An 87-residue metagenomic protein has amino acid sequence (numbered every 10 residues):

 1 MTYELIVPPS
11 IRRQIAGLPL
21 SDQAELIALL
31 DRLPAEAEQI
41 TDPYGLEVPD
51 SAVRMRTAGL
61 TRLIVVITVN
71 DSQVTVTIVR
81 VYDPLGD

Functional and structural regions predicted by a protein language model:
M1-L30: Arg/Lys-rich, positively charged N-terminal/basic patches that mediate binding to nucleic acids
T2-E4, T57-D87: Enriched for short, Lys/Arg-rich terminal
P8, Y44-P49, T68-S72: Noncatalytic linker/hinge segments flanking ATPase motor cores
P9, L20, L29, S51-V53 (+2 more regions): Short alpha-helical segments used as structural interaction elements across diverse proteins
Q23-E36, Q73, I78: A short beta-strand-loop micro-motif that forms or neighbors metal/cofactor- and ligand-binding patches at active-site
R32-G59: A short, surface-exposed loop/turn module that caps and links secondary-structure elements
